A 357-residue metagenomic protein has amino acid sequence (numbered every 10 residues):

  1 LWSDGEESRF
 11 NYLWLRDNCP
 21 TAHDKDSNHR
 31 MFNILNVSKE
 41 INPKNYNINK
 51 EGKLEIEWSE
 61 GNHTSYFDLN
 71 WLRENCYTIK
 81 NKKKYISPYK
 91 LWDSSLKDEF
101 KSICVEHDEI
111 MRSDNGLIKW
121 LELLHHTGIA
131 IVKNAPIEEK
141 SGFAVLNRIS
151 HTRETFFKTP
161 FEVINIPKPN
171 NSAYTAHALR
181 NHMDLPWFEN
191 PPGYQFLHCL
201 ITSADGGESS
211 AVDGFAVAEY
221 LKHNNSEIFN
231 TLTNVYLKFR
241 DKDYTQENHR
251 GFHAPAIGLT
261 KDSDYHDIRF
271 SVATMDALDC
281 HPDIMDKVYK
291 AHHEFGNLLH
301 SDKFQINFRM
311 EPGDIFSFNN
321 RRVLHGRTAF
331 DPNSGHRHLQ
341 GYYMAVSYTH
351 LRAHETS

Functional and structural regions predicted by a protein language model:
L1-S113: Motif-centric detector for short Cys/His coordination patterns
T78, Y85-I129, N134-R352: Active-site environment of non-heme Fe oxygenases that use a 2-His-1-carboxylate facial triad
A353-S357: A short, hydrophobic C-terminal helix/tail in secreted or cell-surface proteins
